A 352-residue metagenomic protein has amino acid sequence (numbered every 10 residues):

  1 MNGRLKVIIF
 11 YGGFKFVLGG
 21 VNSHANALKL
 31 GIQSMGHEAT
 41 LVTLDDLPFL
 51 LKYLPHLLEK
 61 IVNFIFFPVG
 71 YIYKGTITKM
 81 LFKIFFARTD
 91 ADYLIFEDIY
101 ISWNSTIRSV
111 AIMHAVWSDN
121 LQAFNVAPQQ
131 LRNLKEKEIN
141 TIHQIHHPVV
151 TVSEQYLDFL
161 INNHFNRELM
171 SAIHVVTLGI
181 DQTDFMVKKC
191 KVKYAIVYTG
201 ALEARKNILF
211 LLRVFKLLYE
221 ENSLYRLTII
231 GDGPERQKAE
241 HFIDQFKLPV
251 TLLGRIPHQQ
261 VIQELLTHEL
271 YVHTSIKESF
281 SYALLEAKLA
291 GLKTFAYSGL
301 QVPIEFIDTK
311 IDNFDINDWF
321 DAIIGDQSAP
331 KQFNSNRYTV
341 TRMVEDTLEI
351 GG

Functional and structural regions predicted by a protein language model:
Y93-I95, N104-F124, V150: Active-site proximal beta-strand in glycosyltransferases
P128-V150: Membrane-proximal helix-turn-helix segments that form the acceptor-binding/catalytic region of lipid-linked
V150, V187-K206, L212-K216: Conserved donor-binding/catalytic core segment of Leloir-type glycosyltransferases
Q155, G179: Carbohydrate-associated surface elements
E240-I256: Nucleotide-activated donor-binding/catalytic signature segment of Leloir-type glycosyltransferases, i.e., the conserved
I276: Aromatic "clamp/platform" in nucleotide-sugar-dependent glycosyltransferases that forms part of the donor/acceptor
G299-I324: Change "using UDP/GDP/dTDP sugars" to "using nucleotide sugars
F314-D318, G325-G352: A charged, aromatic-enriched C-terminal amphipathic alpha-helix characteristic of glycosyltransferases across folds
